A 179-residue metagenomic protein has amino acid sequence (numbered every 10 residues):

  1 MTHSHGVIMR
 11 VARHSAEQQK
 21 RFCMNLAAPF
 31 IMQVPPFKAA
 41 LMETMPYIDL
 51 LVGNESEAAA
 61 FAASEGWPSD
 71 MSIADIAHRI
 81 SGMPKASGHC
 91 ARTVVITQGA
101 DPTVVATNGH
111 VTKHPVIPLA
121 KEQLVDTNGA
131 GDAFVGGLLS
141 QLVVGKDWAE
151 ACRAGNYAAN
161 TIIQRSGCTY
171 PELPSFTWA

Functional and structural regions predicted by a protein language model:
M1-K113, I117, C168-A179: Ribokinase/PfkB-type carbohydrate-kinase core domain
G82-T93, A100, I117-A179: Conserved post-catalytic alpha-helical subdomain immediately downstream of the catalytic base and nucleotide-binding
